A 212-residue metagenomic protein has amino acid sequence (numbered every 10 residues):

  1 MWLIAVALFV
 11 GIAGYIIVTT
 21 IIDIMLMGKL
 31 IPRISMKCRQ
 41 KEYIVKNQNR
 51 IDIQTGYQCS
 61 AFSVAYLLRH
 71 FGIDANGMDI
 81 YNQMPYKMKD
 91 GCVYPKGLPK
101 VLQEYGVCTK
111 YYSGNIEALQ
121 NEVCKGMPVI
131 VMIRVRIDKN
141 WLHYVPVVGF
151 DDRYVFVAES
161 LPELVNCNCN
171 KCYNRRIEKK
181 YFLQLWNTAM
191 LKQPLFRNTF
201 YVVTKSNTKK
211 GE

Functional and structural regions predicted by a protein language model:
W2-D90, V135-D138, D151-R153, T204-E212: Active-site-adjacent structural segments surrounding the nucleophilic cysteine of cysteine proteases and isopeptidases
W2-L3, I22-L30, M88, C124 (+2 more regions): Noncatalytic regulatory segments and standalone regulatory/sensor domains
L8-I12, Y105, K110: N-terminal entry module detector
M36, K100-Q103, K192: Short, conserved catalytic or adaptor-binding loops enriched in Gly and charged residues
A61-L68, G77, Y81, P95 (+5 more regions): Extracytoplasmic/secreted envelope proteins and their assembly/folding machinery, especially bacterial periplasmic
D90-V107: Mid-chain, structured segments of secreted extracytoplasmic proteins
C108-N166: Active-site-adjacent substructure of cysteine-protease-like catalytic cores
